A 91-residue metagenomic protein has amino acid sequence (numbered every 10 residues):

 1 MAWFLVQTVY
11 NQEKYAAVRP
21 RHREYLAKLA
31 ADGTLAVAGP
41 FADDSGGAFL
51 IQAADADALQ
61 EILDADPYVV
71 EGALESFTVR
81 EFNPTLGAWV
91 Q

Functional and structural regions predicted by a protein language model:
M1-Q91: Conserved, structured core segments of small domains
